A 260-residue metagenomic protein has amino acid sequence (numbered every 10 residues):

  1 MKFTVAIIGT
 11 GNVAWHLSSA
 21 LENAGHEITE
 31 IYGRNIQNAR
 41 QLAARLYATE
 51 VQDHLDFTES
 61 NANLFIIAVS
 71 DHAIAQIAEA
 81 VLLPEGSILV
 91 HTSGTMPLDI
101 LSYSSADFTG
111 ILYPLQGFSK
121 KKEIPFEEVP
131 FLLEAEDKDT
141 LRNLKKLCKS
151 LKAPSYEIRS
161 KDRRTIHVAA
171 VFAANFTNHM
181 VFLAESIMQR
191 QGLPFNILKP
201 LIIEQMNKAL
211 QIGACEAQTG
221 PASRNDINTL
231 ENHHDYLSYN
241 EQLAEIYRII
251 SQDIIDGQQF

Functional and structural regions predicted by a protein language model:
M1-H54: NAD(P)+-binding Rossmann beta1-loop-alpha1 motif at the extreme N-terminus of oxidoreductases
K2-T4, G86, E128: Phosphate-coordination loops involved in phosphoryl transfer and adenosine-cofactor binding
A6-I7, I67, L133: Hydrophobic Val/Ile/Leu positions in short beta-strands of Rossmann-like dinucleotide-binding domains
Y32, I36, R40, A44-E123: Rossmann-like NAD(P)(H) cofactor-binding subdomain of soluble oxidoreductases
Y32, I66, A170-A173, T177 (+1 more regions): Amphipathic, non-transmembrane alpha-helical scaffold segments
N38-R45, Y103-A106, E123-L210, Q258: Internal alpha-helical scaffold of NAD(P)-dependent oxidoreductase catalytic cores
I203-F260: Interdomain hinge/lid region at the active-site interface of Rossmann-like NAD(P)-dependent oxidoreductases
